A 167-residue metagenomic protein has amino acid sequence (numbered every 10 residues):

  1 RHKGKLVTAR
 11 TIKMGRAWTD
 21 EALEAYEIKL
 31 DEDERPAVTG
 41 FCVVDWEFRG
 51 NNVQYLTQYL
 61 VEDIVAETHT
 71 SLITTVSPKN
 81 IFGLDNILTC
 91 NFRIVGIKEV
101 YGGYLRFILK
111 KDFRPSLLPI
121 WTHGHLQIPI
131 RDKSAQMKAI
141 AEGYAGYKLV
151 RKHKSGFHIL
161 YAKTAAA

Functional and structural regions predicted by a protein language model:
K5-V43: Conserved acyl-donor/pantetheine-binding loop and adjacent beta-alpha core of acyl/acetyltransferases and related
G15-A17, E47, K79: Short coil/turn motifs at secondary-structure junctions
F41-A66, D85, T89: Conserved acetyl-CoA-binding loop-helix of GNAT-fold acetyltransferases
V44, I73-L84, P129-R131: Conserved beta-strand-loop-alpha-helix junction that forms the acyl-donor binding cleft
V65-P78, Y104: Conserved GNAT acetyl-CoA-binding A-motif
E67, P78-I97: Conserved active-site alpha-helix within GNAT-family acetyltransferase domains
V95-A167: Intrinsically disordered, low-complexity, positively biased terminal segments
